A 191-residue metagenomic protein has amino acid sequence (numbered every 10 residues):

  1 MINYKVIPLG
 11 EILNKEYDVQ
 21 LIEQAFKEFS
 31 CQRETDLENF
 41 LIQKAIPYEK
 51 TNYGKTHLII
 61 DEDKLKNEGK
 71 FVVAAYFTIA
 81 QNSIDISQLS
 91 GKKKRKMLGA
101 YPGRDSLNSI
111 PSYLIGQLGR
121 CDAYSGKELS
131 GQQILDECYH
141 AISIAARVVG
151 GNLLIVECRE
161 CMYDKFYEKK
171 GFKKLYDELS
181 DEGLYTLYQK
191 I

Functional and structural regions predicted by a protein language model:
M1-G126, Q133-I155, R159, D164-I191: Non-catalytic substrate-recognition and accessory regions of acyl/acetyltransferase enzymes
